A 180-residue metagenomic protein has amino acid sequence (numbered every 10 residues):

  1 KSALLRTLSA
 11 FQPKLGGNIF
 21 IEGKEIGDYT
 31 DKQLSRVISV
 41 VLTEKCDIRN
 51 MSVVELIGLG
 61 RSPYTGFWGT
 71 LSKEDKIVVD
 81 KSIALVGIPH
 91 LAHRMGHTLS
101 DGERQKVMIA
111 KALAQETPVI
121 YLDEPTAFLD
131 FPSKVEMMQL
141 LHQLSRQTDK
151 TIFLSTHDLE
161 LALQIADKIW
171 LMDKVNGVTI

Functional and structural regions predicted by a protein language model:
S9: Helix-to-loop junction immediately C-terminal to a conserved catalytic motif
G17-E25, L34: Conserved ABC transporter NBD signature motif
G58, K73-L91, E116: Conserved ABC ATPase "signature" region
M95-L99, E103: Conserved ABC ATPase signature
I120-E124: Catalytic Walker B motif of ABC-type/P-loop ATPase nucleotide-binding domains
V135-Q147: Helical segment within the ABC ATPase nucleotide-binding domain
T156-H157: H-loop/switch region of ABC-family ATPase nucleotide-binding domains
